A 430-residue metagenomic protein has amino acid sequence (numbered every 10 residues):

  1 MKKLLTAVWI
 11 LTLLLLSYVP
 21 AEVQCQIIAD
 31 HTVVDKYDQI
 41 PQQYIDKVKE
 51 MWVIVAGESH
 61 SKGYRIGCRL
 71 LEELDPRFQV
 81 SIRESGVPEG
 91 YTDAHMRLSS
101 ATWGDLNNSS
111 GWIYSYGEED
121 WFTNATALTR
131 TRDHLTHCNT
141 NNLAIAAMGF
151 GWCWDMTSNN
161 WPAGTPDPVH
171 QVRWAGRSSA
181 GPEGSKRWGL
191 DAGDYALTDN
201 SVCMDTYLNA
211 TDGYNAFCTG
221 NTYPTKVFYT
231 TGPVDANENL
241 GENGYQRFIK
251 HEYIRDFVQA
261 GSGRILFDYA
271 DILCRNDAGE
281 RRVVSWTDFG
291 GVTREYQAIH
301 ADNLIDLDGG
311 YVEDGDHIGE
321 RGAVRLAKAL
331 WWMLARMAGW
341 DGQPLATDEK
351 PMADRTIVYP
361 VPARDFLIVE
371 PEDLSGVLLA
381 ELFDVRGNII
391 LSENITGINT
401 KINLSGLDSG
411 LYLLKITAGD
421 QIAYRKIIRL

Functional and structural regions predicted by a protein language model:
M1-W9: Bacterial N-terminal signal peptides that target proteins for export
V8-S17: Bacterial N-terminal signal peptides
E22-Q24, D341-D354: Low-complexity, Pro/Thr/Ser/Gly/Ala-rich linker/spacer regions in secreted, extracellular modular proteins
I28-H137, I145-A146, R325, A329 (+1 more regions): N-terminal carbohydrate-binding/catalytic regions of secreted carbohydrate-active enzymes
P76-E89, T222-T231, L266-A270, G342-P344: Surface-exposed patches in mature extracellular/periplasmic domains of secreted proteins
T129-H300: Alpha-helical cap/lid subdomain in secreted, periplasmic, or secretory-pathway luminal O-acyl-processing enzymes
L266, F289-P344: Histidine-centered active-site loop/cap adjacent to the catalytic His in serine esterases/O-acetyl transfer systems
K350-L430: C-terminal outer-membrane/trafficking sorting elements
